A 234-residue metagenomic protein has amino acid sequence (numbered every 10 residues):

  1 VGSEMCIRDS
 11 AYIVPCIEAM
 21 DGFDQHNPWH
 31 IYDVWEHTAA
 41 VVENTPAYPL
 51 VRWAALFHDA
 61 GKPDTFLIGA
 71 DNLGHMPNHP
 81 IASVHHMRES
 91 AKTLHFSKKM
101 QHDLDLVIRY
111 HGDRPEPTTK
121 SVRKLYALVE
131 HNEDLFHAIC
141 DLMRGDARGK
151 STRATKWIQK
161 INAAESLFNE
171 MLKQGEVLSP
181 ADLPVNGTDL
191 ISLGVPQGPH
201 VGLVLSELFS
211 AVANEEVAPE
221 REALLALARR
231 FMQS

Functional and structural regions predicted by a protein language model:
V1-I7: Short, small-residue-biased leader/transition segments that mark boundaries at the very start of proteins
A11-Y12, D113, P184, V195: Core structural elements
V14, Q101-R109, V201-S206: Short, well-structured alpha-helical segments
V14-A40, G61-L73: Active-site flanking loop/helix segments enriched in acidic
C16, A138-D141, D189: Residue-level recognition of specific faces of alpha-helices
H30-D33, N78-H85, E116-P117, L178-N186 (+1 more regions): Short acidic alpha-helix initiation/capping motifs at coil-to-helix transition points, especially at protein N-termini
A39-N162: Divalent metal-dependent catalytic cores for phosphoryl transfer on phosphate-bearing substrates
E89-T93, K150-S234: Charged substrate- and nucleic-acid-binding regions of tRNA-handling and nucleotidyl-transfer enzymes, centered on
